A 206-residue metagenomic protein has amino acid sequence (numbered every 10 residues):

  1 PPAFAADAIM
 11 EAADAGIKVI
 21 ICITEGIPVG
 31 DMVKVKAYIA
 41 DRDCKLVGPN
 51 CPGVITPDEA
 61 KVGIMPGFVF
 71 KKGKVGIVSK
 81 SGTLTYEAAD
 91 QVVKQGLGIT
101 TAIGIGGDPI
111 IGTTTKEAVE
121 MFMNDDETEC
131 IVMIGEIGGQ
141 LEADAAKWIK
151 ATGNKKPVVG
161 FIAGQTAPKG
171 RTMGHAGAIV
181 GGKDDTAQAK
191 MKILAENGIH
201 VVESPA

Functional and structural regions predicted by a protein language model:
P1-A206: Catalytic-core regions of core metabolic enzymes, especially those transforming organic acids/acyl-group intermediates
